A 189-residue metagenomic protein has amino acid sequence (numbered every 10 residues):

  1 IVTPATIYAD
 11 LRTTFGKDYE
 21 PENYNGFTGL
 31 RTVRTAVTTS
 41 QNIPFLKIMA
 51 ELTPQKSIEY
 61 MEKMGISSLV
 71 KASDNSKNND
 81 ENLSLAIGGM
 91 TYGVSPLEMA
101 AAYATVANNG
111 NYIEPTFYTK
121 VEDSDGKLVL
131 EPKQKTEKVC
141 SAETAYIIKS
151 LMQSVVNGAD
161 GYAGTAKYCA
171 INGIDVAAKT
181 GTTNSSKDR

Functional and structural regions predicted by a protein language model:
V2-S57, S124-K149, Q153-S154: Conserved catalytic neighborhood of penicillin-recognizing serine enzymes
T3-P4, G93-R189: A penicillin-recognizing enzyme superfamily signal
T6-A9, T35, F45-A50, Y60 (+4 more regions): Structural recognition of the beta-strand scaffold that forms the well-ordered cores of secreted hydrolase catalytic
R12, I48-A50, S73, G89 (+3 more regions): Active-site proximal loops enriched in glycine and acidic residues that flank catalytic Cys/His/Asp and coordinate
Y19-N23, T53-A100: Mid-domain, small-residue-enriched loop/turn segments at the edges of structured enzyme/sensor domains
T28-L30, T38-F45, N79-G88, V129-K135 (+2 more regions): Flexible glycine/proline-enriched surface loops and loop-helix/loop-strand junctions
T39, Y60, A102-T105: Generic alpha-helical secondary-structure signal
M49-L52, E59-M64, A72-E81, E114-T119 (+1 more regions): Short coil/turn segments at secondary-structure boundaries
